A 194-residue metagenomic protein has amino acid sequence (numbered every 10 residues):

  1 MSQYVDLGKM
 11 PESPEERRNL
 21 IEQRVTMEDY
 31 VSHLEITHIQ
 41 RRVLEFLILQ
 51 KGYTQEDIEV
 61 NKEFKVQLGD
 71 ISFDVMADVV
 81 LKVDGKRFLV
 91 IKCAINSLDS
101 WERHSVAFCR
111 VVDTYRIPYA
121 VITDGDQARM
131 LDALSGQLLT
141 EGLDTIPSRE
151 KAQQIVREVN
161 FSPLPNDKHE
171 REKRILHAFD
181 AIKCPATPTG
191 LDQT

Functional and structural regions predicted by a protein language model:
S2-P118, R129, L134-T194: A short, conserved, highly charged catalytic patch centered on acidic carboxylates
T123-A128: Short beta-alpha junction loops
